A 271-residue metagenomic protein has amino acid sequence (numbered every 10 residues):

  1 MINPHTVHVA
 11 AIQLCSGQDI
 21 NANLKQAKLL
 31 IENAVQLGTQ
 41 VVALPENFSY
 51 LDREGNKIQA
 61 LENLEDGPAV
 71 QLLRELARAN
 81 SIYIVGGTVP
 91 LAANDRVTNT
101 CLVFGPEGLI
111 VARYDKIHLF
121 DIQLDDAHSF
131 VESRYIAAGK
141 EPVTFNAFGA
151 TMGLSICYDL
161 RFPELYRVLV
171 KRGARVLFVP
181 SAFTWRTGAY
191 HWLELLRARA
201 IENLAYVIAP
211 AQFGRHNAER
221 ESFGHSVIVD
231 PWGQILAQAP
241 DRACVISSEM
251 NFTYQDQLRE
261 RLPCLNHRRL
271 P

Functional and structural regions predicted by a protein language model:
M1-V41, F178: N-terminal active-site segment of His-dependent metallophosphoesterases
I2-V9, T144-G153, V176: Beta-strand-turn-beta hairpins that frame and shape the catalytic cleft of phosphate-ester-processing enzymes
I20, L29-E107, V111-D115, T184-A198 (+1 more regions): Cys-nucleophile CN-hydrolase/nitrilase-fold catalytic domain and related Cys-dependent amidase chemistry that acts on
Y50, L102, R113-F120, V227 (+1 more regions): Short beta->alpha transition motifs characteristic of CBS
E65-V85, T151, L160-I246: CN hydrolase (nitrilase-like) catalytic-core segments centered on the catalytic cysteine and neighboring Lys/Glu
G86-G87, T100-V103, V143-F145, S226-I228 (+1 more regions): Short beta-strand scaffold segments in enzyme catalytic cores
A92-R172, W185-T187, E194, Q257-C264: Active-site catalytic loop in hydrolytic enzyme cores
S247-E249, T253-P271: Short, basic/aromatic-enriched C-terminal tail that caps enzymatic domains
